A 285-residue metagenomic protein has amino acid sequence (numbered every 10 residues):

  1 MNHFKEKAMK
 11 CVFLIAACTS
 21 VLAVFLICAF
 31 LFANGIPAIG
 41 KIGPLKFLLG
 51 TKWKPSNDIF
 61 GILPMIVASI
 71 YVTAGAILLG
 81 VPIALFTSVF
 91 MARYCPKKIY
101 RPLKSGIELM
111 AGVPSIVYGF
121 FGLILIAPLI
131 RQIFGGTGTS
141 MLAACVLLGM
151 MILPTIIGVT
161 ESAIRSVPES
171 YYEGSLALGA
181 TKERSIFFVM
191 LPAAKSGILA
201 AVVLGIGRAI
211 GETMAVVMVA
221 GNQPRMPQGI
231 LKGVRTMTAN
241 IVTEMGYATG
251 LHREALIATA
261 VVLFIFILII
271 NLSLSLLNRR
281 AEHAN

Functional and structural regions predicted by a protein language model:
M1-A17, L274-N285: Transmembrane alpha-helical segments of polytopic membrane transport and secretion proteins
M1-K7, C11, A33-A76, P96-K97 (+1 more regions): Periplasmic/extracellular loop-to-transmembrane helix junction in inner-membrane transport proteins
N2, G75-I107, P128, L274-R280: Transmembrane-helix boundary motif in ABC transporter permease subunits
K41-F60, Y118-L153, G221: Membrane-interfacial helix termini and adjacent extracytoplasmic/periplasmic loops of multi-pass transporters
P114, L178-G179, P192: Glycine/proline-centered hinge or cleavage motifs at structural transition points of membrane proteins
V159-T160, K182-M218: Transmembrane alpha-helices
E161-R165, E169, L176, T243-N285: C-terminal transmembrane helix and the adjacent membrane-cytosol boundary/short C-terminal tail of inner/organellar
V216-F264: Interhelical loop and adjacent transmembrane-helix boundary motif in polytopic membrane transport permeases
